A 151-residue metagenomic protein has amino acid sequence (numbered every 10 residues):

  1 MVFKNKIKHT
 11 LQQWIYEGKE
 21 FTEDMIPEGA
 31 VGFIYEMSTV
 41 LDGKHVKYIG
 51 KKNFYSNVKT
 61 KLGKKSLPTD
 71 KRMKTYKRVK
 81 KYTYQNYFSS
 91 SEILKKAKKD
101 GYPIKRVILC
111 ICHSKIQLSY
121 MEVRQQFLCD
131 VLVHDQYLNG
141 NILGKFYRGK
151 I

Functional and structural regions predicted by a protein language model:
V2-I151: Structure-specific nucleic-acid interaction/processing domains
